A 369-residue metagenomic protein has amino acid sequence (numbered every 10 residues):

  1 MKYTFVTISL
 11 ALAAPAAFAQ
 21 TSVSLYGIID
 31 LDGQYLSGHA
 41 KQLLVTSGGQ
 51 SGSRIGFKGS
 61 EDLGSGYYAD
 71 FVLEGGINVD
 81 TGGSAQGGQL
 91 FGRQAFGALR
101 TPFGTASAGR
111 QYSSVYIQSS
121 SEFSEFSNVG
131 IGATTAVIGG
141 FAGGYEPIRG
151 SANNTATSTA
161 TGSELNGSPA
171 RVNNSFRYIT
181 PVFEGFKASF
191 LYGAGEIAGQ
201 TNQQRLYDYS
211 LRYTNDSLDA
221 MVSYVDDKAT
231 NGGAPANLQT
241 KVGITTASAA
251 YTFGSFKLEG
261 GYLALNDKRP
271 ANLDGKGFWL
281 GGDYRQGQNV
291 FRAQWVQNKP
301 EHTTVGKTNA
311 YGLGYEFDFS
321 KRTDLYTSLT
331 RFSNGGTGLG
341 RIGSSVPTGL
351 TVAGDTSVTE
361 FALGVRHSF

Functional and structural regions predicted by a protein language model:
M1-A19: Gram-negative bacterial Sec-dependent N-terminal signal peptides
T21-Y35, L43-G195, Q203-R205, R212-D216: Outer membrane beta-barrel
V23-L31, S65, A69-L73, A106 (+9 more regions): Transmembrane beta-strands of outer-membrane beta-barrel proteins
A40-L44, G83, G162-S163, G195 (+5 more regions): Extracellular loop and loop/strand-boundary signature of outer-membrane beta-barrel proteins
T46-G52, G88-L90, G167-R171, Q200-L206 (+5 more regions): Transmembrane beta-barrel outer-membrane domains
K58-D62, R100-P102, I179-E184, R212-D216 (+5 more regions): Structural signature of outer-membrane beta-barrel channels/translocons
Y207-D318, S328-R331: Detector for outer-membrane/organellar transmembrane beta-barrel domains, recognizing the amphipathic beta-strand
A353-F369: Outer-membrane beta-barrel "beta-signal"
